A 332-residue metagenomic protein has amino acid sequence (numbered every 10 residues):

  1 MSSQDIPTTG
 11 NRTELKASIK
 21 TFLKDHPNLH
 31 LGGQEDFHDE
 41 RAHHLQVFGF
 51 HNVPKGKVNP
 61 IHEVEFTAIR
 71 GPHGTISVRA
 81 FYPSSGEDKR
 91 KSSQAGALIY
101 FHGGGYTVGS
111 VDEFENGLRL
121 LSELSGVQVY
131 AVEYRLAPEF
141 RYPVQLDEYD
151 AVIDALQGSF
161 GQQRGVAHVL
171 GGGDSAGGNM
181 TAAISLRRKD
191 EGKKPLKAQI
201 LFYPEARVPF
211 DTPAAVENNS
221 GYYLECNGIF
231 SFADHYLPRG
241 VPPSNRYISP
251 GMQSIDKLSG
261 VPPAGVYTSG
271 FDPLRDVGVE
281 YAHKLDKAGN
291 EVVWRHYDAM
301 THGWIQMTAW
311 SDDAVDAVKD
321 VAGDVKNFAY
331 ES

Functional and structural regions predicted by a protein language model:
M1-G86, Y330-E331: A glycine/proline-hinged amphipathic helix-loop "lid/cap" segment that gates access to hydrophobic ligand pockets
R70, V78-Q94, E123, Q253-L258: Short beta-strand-to-loop junctions in surface cap/lid or active-site-entrance loops
S93-G104: Short beta-strand element of the alpha/beta-hydrolase
A97, G126-Y130: A fold-wide structural signal in alpha/beta-hydrolase
G105, Y134-R141, A206, T301: Alpha/beta-hydrolase active-site loop signature
G109-V111, G117, Y130-H168, T308-A314: Catalytic nucleophile-loop/oxyanion-hole region of alpha/beta-hydrolase and closely related hydrolase-like folds
A167-H168, A182-S332: Alpha/beta hydrolase fold serine-hydrolase catalytic domain that processes acyl esters and thioesters
G173, G177, T181: Gly/Ala-rich beta-loop-alpha elbow adjacent to hydrolase catalytic centers
